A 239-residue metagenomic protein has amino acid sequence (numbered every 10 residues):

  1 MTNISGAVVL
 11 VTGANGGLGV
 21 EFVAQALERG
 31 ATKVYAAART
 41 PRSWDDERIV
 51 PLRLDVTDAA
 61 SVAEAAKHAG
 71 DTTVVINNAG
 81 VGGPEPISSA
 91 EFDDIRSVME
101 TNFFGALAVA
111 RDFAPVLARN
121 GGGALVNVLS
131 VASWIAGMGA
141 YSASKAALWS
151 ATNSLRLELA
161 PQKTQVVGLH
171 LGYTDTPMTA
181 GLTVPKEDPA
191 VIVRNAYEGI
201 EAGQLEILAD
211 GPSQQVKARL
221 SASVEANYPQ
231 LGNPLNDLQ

Functional and structural regions predicted by a protein language model:
N15, G19, V23: N-terminal Rossmann NAD(P)H-binding glycine-rich loop of SDR-like oxidoreductase domains
D46-A59: Rossmann-fold cofactor-recognition segment
N78-P84: Conserved NAD(P)H cofactor-binding loop of Rossmann-fold oxidoreductase domains
P86-I87, D94-R96: Substrate-binding pocket helix/loop in short-chain dehydrogenase/reductase
A110, S144: Active-site helix of classical SDR
S130: Residue(s) in the substrate-gating loop at a strand-loop-helix junction that position the organic substrate next
G168, T176, A180-R219: C-terminal helical subdomain
